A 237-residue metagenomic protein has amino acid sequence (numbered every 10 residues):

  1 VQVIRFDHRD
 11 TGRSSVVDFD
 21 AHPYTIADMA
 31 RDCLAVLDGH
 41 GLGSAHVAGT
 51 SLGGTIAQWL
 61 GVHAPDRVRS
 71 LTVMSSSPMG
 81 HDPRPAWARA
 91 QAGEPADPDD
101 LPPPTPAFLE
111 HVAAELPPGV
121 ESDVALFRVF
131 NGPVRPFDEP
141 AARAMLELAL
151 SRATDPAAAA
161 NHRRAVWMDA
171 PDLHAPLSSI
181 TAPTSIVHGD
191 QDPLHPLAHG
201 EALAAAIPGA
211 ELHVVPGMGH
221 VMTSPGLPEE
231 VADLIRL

Functional and structural regions predicted by a protein language model:
V1-S15: Conserved alpha/beta-hydrolase
A27-A45: Conserved acidic catalytic loop of the alpha/beta-hydrolase fold
G43-W87: Conserved hydrolase catalytic core segment
S70-P117: Flexible "cap/lid" loop of the alpha/beta hydrolase fold
A114-A159: Conserved alpha/beta-hydrolase catalytic His-Asp/Glu region
I180, I186-H188: Short beta-strand/loop motif that positions the catalytic acidic residue of the alpha/beta-hydrolase fold
P193-H199: Conserved alpha/beta-hydrolase "acid-adjacent" motif
G209-L237: Catalytic active-site module of serine/aspartate enzymes centered on a nucleophile-bearing elbow/loop
